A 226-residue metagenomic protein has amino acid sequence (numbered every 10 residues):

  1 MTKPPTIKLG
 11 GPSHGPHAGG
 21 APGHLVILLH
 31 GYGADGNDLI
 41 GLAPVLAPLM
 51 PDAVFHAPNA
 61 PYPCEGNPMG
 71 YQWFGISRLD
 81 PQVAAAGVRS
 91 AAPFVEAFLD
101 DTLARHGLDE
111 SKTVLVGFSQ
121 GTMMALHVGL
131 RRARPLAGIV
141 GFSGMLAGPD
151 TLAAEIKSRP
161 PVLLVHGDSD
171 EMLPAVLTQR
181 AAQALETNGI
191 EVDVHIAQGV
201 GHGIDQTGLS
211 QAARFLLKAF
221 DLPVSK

Functional and structural regions predicted by a protein language model:
T2-K112: Serine-hydrolase catalytic machinery in alpha/beta-hydrolase-like enzymes
G23, S111, K157-V162, N188-E191: Short, proline-enriched alpha-helix->beta-strand connector loops that line the catalytic pocket of alpha/beta-hydrolase
G36-N37, D150, D205: Short N-terminal helix/helix-N-cap motif within the alpha/beta-hydrolase-1
N59-P63, M145, V200: Short beta-to-alpha linker loops that shape the active-site pocket of alpha/beta-hydrolase fold enzymes
S111-S158: Primarily recognizes the serine-hydrolase "nucleophile elbow" in alpha/beta-hydrolase and SGNH/GDSL folds
L164-H166, D170: Short beta-strand/loop motif that positions the catalytic acidic residue of the alpha/beta-hydrolase fold
E171-L177: Conserved alpha/beta-hydrolase "acid-adjacent" motif
Q179-K226: C-terminal catalytic histidine-bearing segment of alpha/beta-hydrolase fold enzymes
